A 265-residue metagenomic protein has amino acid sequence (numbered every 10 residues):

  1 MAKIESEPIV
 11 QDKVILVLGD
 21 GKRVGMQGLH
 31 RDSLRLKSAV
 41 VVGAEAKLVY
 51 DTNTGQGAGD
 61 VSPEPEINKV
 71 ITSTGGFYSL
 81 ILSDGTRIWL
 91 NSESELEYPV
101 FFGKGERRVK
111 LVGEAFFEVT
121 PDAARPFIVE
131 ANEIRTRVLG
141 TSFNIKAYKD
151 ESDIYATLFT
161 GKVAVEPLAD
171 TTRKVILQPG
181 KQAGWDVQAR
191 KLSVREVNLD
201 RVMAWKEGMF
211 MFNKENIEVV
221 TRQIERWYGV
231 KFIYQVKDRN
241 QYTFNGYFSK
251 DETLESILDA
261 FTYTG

Functional and structural regions predicted by a protein language model:
M1-G265: A residue-level detector for the "anchor" residue at the start of short, highly conserved motifs
